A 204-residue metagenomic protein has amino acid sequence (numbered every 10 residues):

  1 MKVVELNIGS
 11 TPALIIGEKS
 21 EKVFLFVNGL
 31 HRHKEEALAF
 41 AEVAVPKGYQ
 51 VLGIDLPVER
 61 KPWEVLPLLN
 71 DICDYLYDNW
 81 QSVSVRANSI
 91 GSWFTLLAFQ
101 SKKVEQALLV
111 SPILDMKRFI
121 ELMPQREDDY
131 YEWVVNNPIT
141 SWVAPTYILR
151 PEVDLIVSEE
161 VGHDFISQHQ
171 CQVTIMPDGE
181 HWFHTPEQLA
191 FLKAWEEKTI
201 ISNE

Functional and structural regions predicted by a protein language model:
G9-P12, I16-K47, G53-L56: Short, surface-exposed "cap/lid" segments of acyl-processing enzymes
E35, L155-V161, H184: Conserved alpha/beta-hydrolase "acid-adjacent" motif
F40, A144, V157-S167, Q188: Short alpha-helix in the alpha/beta-hydrolase fold that links the catalytic acid
L56, L108-R118: Active-site nucleophile loop of the alpha/beta-hydrolase fold
R60-D78: Alpha/beta-hydrolase active-site loop
W63, G179-F191: Catalytic histidine-centered segment of alpha/beta-hydrolase-like enzymes
R86-T95: Gly/Ala-rich beta-loop-alpha elbow adjacent to hydrolase catalytic centers
W142, I148-R150, D154: Short beta-strand/loop motif that positions the catalytic acidic residue of the alpha/beta-hydrolase fold
